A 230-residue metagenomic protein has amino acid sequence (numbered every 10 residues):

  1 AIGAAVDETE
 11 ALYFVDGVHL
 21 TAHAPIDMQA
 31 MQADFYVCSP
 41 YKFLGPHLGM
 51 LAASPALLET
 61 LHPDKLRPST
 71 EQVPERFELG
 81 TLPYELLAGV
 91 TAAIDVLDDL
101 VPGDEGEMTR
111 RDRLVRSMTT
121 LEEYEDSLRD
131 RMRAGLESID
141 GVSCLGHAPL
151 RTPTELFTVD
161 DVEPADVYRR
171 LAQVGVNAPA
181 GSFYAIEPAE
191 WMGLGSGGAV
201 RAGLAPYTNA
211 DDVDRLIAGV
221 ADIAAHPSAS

Functional and structural regions predicted by a protein language model:
A1-S230: Pyridoxal 5′-phosphate
